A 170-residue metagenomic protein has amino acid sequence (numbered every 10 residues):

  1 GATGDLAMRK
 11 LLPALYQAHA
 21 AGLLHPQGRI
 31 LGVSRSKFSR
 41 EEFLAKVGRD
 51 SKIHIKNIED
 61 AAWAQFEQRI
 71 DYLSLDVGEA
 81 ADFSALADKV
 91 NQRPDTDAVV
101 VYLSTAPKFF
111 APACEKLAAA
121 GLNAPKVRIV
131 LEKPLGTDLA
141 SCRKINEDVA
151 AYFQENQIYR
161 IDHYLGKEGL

Functional and structural regions predicted by a protein language model:
G1-L131, L135-L170: Secretory/organelle targeting and membrane-embedding segments
